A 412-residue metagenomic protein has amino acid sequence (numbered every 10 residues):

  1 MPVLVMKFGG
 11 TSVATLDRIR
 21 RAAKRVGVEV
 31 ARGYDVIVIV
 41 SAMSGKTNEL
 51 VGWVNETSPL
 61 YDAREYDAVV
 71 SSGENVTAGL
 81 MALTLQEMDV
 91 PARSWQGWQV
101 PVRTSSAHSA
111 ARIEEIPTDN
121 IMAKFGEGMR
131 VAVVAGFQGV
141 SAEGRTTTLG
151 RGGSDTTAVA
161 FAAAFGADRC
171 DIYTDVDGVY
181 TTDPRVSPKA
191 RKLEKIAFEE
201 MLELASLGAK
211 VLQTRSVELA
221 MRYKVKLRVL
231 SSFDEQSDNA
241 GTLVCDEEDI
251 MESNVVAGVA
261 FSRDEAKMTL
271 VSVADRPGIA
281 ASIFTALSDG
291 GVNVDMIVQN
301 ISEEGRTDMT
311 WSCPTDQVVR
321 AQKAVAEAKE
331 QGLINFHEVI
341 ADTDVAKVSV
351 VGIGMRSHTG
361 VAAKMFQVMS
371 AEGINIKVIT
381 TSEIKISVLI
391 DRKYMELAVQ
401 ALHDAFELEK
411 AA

Functional and structural regions predicted by a protein language model:
M1-V217, L389-D391, F406, K410-A412: Nucleotide/pyrophosphate-binding catalytic subdomain
Y34, V90, V225, V292 (+1 more regions): Short phosphate-binding/catalytic loops that engage adenosine nucleotides
A82, K224, R228-V229: Structured, non-catalytic alpha/beta "coupling" segments that mediate domain-domain communication and provide generic
R169-Y173, L227-V229, D295, V378: Short hydrophobic alpha-helical runs that function as membrane-insertion/retention elements
A220: Acidic-aromatic/histidine active-site loop/patch
L230-D234: Acidic carboxylate-rich catalytic motifs and surrounding loops in phosphoryl-/glycosyl-chemistry enzymes
S237-A412: A conserved regulatory-domain signal marking ACT and ACT-like small-molecule sensing domains and adjacent regulatory
